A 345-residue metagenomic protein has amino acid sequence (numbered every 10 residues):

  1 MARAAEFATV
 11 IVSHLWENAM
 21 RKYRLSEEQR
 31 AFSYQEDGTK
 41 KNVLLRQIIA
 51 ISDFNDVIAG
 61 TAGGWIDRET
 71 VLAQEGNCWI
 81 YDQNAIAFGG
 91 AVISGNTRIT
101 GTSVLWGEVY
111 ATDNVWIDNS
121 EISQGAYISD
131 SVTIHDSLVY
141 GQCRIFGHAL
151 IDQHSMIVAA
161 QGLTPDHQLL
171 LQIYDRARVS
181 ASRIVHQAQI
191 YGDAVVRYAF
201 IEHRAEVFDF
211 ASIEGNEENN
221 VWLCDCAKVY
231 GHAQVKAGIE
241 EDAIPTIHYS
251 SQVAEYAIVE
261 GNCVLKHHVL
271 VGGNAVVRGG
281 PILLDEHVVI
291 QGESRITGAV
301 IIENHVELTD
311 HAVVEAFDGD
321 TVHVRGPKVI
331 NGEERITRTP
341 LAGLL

Functional and structural regions predicted by a protein language model:
M1-N77, Q83, N96, T102 (+32 more regions): Terminal amphipathic alpha-helical/low-complexity segments used for targeting or macromolecular assembly
V92: Short, positively charged, Gly/Tyr-enriched micro-motifs that form contact patches at catalytic or ligand/partner
N304-T321: C-terminal structured domain segments
